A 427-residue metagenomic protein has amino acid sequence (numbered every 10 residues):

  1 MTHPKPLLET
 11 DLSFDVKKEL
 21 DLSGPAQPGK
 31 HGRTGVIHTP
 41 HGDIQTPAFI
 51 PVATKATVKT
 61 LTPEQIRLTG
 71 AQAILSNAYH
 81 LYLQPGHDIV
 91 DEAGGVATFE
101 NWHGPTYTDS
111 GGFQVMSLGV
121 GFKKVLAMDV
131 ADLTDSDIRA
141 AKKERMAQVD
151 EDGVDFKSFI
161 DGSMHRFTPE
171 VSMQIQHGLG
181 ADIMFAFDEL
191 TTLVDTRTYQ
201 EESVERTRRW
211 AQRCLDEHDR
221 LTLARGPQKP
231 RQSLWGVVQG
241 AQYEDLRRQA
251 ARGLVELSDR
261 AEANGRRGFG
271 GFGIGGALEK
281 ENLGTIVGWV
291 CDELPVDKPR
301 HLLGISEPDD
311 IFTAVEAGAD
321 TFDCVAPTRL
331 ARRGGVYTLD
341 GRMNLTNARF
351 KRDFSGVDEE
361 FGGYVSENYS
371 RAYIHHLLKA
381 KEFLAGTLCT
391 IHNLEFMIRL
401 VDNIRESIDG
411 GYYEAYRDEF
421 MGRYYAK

Functional and structural regions predicted by a protein language model:
T2-K5, L400-K427: Radical SAM enzyme core and accessory elements
T2-P227, A348-K351: Non-catalytic, usually N-terminal nucleic-acid engagement modules in DNA/RNA processing proteins
T2-P4, E205-R208, E217, L221-R225 (+1 more regions): Glycine-rich phosphate/ribose-binding loops and adjacent secondary-structure elements that form binding surfaces
G42, I74, D109, Q176 (+6 more regions): Conserved, mostly hydrophobic/aromatic
F49-I50, A56, D91, G153-D155 (+10 more regions): Domain-wide signal for the mature, well-folded portions of proteins, strongly enriched in nucleus-encoded organellar
S172, S203, T207-W210, C214 (+5 more regions): Alpha-helical packing segments of well-folded alpha/beta enzyme cores
T192-R197, E201, W235, G270-G275 (+1 more regions): Glycine- and acidic
V325-D402: Gly/Ser/Thr/Ala-enriched C-terminal appendages of enzymes
